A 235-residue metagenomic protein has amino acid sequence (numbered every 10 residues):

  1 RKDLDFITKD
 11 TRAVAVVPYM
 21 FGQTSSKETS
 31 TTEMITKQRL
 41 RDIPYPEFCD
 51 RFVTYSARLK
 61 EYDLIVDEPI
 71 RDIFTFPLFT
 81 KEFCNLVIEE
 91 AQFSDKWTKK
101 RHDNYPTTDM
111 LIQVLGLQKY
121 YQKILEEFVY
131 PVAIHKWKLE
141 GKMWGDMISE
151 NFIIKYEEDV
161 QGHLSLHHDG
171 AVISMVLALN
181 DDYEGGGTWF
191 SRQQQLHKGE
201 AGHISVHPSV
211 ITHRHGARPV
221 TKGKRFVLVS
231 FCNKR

Functional and structural regions predicted by a protein language model:
R1-F74: Fe(II)/2-oxoglutarate
L4-D5, A171, D182-R235: Catalytic core of Fe(II)/2-oxoglutarate
F52-I148: Non-heme Fe(II)/2-oxoglutarate
D63-I65, G141-W144, H163-H167, L179 (+2 more regions): Beta-strand elements of modular eukaryotic interaction domains
A133-K136, K155-D159, I211: Eukaryotic beta-rich interaction modules
I153-D169: Conserved short histidine dyad/triad with adjacent acidic residue
E158-Q161, N180-E184: Short, charged/polar surface micro-motifs in flexible loops or helix N-caps
M175: Nucleic-acid-interacting cores, centered on viral/eukaryotic replication and modification enzymes
